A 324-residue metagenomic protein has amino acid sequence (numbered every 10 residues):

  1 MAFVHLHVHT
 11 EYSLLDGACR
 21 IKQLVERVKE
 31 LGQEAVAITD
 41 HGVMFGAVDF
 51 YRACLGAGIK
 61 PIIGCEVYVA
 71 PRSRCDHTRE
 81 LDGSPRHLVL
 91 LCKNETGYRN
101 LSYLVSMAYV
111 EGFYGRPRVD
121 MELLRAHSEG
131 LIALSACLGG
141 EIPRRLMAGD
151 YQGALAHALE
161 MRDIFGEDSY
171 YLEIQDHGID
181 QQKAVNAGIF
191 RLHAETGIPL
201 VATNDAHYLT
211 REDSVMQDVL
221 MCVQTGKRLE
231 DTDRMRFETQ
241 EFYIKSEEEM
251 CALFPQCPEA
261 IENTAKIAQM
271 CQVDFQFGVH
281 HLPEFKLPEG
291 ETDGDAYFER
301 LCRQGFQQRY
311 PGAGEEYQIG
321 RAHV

Functional and structural regions predicted by a protein language model:
M1-H323: Phosphodiester-processing cores and adjacent nucleic acid-binding clamps
